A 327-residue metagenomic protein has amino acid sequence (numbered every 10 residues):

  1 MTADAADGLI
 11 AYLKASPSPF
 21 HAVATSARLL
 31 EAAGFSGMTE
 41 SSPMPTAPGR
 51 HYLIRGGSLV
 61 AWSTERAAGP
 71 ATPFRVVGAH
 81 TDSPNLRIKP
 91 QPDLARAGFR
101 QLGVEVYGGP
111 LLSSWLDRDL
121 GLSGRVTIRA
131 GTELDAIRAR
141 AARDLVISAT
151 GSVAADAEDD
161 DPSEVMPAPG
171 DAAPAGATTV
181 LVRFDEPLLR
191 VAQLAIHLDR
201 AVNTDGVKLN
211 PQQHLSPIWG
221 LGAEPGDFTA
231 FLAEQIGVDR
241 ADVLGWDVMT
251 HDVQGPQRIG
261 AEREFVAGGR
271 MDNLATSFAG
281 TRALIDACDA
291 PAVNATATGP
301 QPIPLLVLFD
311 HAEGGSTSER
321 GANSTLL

Functional and structural regions predicted by a protein language model:
M1-L327: N-terminal hydrophobic/helix-forming segments and targeting peptides
